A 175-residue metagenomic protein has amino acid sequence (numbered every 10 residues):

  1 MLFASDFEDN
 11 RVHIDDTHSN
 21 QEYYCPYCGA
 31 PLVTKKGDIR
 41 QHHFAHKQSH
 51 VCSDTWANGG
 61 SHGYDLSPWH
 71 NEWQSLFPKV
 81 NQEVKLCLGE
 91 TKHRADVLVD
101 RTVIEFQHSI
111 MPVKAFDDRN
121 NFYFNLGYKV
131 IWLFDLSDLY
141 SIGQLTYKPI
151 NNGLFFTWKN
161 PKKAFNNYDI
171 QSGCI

Functional and structural regions predicted by a protein language model:
M1, T17-P26, H43-L86: Acidic-basic catalytic patches of nuclease active cores, encompassing PD-(D/E)XK and other metal-cofactor nuclease
M1-N10, D16-N20, Y24, Y140-I175: Non-catalytic C-terminal interaction segments of nucleic acid-processing enzymes
L2-S5, F44, V97-V99: Short beta-strand element of the conserved SAM-dependent methyltransferase core
H13-T17, P31-K35, P68-D118, L145-T146 (+1 more regions): Active-site metal-binding core of divalent-cation-utilizing nuclease and nuclease-like domains
C28, T34-G37, K47-Q48: BZIP DNA-binding basic region
V33-D38, W56, G60: Short Cys/His-rich "knuckle" micro-motifs
S109-Y140, Q144: Mg2+/Mn2+-dependent nuclease catalytic core
